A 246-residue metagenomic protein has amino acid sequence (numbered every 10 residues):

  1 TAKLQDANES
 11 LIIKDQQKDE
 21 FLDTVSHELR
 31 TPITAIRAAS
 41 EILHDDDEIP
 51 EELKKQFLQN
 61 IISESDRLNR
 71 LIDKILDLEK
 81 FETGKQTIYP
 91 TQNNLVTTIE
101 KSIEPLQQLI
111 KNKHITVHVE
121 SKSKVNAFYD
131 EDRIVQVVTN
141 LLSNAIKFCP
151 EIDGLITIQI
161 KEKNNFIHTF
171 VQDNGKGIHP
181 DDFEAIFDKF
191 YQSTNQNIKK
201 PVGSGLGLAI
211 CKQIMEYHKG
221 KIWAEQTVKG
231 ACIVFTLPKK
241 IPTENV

Functional and structural regions predicted by a protein language model:
D6-D45: Primarily the dimerization/phosphotransfer
S63-L68: Short alpha-helical segment of the dimerization/phosphotransfer core of two-component systems
E79-P90: Helix-loop junction within the histidine kinase core
Y89-N94, K111, T116-N126: Conserved catalytic submotifs in the C-terminal HATPase_c
I178-F190: Short conserved segment of the HATPase_c
V202, G207, C211: Short alpha-helical Gxxx[C/S/T] motif in the catalytic ATP-binding
K219-G220: Conserved glycine-rich
